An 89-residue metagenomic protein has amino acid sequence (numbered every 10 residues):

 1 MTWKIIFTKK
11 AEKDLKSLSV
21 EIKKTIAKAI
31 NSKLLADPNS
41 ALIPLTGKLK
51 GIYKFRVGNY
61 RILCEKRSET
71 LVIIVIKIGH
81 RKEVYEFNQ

Functional and structural regions predicted by a protein language model:
M1-T2, G47: Solvent-exposed, charged interface segments at domain starts and junctions
T2-S17, K24, K28, E65-Q89: Enriched for short, Lys/Arg-rich terminal
S17-V20, K50: Residues in soluble alpha-helical coiled-coils and helical-bundle/repeat scaffolds
N31-F55: A short, surface-exposed loop/turn module that caps and links secondary-structure elements
I62: NAD-dependent ADP-ribosyltransferases
